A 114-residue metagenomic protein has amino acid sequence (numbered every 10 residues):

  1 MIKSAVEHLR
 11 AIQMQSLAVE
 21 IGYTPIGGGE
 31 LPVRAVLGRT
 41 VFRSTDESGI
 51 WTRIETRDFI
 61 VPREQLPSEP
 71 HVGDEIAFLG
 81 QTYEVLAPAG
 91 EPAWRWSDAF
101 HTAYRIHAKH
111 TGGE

Functional and structural regions predicted by a protein language model:
M1-G29: Active-site-proximal polar cores
P25-E114: Short, conserved turn/kink motifs that form compact alpha/beta structural patches or helix kinks used as
